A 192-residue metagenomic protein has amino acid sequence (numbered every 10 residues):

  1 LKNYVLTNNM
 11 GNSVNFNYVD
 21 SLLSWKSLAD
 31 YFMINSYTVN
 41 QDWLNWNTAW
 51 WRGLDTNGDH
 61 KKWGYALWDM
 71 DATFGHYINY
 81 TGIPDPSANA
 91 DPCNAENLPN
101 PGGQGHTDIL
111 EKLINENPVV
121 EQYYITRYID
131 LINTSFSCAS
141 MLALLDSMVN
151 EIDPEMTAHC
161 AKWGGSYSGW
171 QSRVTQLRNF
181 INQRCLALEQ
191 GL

Functional and structural regions predicted by a protein language model:
L1-L54, G58-L192: Middle-to-C-terminal accessory/interaction subdomains
